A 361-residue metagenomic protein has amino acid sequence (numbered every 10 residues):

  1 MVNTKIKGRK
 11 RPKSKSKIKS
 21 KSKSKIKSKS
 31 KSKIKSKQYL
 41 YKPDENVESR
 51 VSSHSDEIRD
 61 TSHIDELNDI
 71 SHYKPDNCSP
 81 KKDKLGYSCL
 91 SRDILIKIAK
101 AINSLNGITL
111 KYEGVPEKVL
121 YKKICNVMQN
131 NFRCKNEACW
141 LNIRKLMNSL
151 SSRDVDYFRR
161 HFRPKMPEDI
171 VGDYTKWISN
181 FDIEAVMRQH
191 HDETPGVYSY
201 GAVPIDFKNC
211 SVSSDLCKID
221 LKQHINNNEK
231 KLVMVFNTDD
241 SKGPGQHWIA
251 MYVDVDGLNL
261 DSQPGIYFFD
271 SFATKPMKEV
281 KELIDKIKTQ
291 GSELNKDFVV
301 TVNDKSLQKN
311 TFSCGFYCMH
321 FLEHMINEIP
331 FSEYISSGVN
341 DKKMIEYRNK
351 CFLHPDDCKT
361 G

Functional and structural regions predicted by a protein language model:
M1-P43, V47-S55, S62: Arg/Lys-rich, intrinsically disordered low-complexity tails that mediate electrostatic binding and condensation
K42-V51, D56-I249, D254-I266: Cysteine protease catalytic domains with a Cys-His-Asp triad
F181, A185, K278-E282, K342: Generic alpha-helical secondary structure signal
V186-H190, L283-Q290, K350-C351: Residues that form generic nucleotide/phosphate-binding pockets
N226-S336: Cysteine protease-like catalytic core of ubiquitin/ubiquitin-like
H320-G361: Contiguous terminal or domain-adjacent regions that often encompass a lipid-handling module or interaction segment
